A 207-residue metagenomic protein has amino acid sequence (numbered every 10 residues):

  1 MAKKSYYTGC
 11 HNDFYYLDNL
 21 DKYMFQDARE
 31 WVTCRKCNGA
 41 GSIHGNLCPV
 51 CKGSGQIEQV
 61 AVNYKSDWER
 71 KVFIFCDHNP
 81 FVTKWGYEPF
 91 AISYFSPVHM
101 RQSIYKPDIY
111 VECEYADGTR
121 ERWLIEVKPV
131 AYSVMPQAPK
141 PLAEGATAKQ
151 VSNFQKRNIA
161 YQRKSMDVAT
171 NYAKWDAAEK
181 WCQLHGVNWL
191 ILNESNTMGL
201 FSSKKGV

Functional and structural regions predicted by a protein language model:
M1-N38, P49-V207: Electrostatic, structured charged patches in enzyme active sites and in nucleic-acid/phosphate-binding
A40-N46: Cys/His-rich Zn2+-binding cysteine-cluster or related metal-binding knuckle/ribbon modules and their
